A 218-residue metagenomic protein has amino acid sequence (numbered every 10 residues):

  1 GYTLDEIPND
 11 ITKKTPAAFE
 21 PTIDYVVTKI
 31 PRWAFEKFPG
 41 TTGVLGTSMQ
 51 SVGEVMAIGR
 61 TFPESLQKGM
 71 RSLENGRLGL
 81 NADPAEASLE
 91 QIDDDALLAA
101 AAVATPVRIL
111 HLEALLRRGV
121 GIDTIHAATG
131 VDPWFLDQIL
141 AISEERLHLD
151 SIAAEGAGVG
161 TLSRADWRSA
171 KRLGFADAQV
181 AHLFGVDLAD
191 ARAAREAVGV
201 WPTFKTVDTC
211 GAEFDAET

Functional and structural regions predicted by a protein language model:
G1-T218: ATP-dependent carboxylate/acyl-activation modules
